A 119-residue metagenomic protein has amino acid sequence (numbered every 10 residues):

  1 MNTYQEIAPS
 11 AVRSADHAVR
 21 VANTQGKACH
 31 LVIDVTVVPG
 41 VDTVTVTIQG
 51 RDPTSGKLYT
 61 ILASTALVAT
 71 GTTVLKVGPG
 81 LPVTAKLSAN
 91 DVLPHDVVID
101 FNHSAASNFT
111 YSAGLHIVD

Functional and structural regions predicted by a protein language model:
M1-D119: Surface-exposed, low-hydrophobicity beta-strand/loop segments enriched in small/polar/acidic residues
